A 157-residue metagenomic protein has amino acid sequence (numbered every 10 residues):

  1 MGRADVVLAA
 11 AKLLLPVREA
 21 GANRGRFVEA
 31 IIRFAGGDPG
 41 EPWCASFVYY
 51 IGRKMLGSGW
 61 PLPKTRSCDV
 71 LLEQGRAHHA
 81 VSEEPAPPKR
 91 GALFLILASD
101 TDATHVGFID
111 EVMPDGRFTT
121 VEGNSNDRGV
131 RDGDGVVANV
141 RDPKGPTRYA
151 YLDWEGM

Functional and structural regions predicted by a protein language model:
M1-W60, E155: N-terminal capping segments
R3, L8, G37, S58-R128: ...with weaker cross-activation on analogous glycine-rich loops/strands in unrelated enzymes
G21, E29, R76-H79, G91 (+2 more regions): Residue-level detector of intrinsically disordered, flexible termini and proteolytic processing junctions
G25, S67, D142-K144: Helix N-terminus capping/helix-initiation residues
I31-A35, R66, G75-R76, D134 (+1 more regions): Solvent-exposed, flexible loop/coil residues
P114-M157: Active-site signature of cysteine proteases
